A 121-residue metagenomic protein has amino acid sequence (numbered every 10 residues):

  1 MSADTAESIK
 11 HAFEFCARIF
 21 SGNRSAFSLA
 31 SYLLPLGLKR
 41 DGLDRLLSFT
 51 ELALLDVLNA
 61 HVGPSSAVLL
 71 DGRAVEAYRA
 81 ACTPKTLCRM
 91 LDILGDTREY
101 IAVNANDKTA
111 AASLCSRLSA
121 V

Functional and structural regions predicted by a protein language model:
M1-V121: Charged, glycine-rich active-site and insertion segments that engage polyanionic ligands
